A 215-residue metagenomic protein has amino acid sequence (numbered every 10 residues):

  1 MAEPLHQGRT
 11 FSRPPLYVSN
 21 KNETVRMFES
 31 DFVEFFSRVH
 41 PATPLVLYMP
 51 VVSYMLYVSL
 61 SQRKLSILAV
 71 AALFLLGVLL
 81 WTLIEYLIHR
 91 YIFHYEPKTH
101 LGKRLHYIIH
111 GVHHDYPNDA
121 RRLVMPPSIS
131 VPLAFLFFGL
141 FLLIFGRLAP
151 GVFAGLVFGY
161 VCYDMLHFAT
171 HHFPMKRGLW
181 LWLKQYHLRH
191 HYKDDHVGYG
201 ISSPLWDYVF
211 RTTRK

Functional and structural regions predicted by a protein language model:
M1-F153, F158, H196-K215: Non-catalytic, topology-defining segments of multipass membrane proteins
H89, H110-H114, H167, H171 (+1 more regions): Histidine-centered divalent metal-coordination motifs
P97, M175, K193: Flexible, active-site-proximal loop/turn residues at the rims of small-molecule/cofactor binding pockets and catalytic
V152, Q185-L188: Short flexible/disordered coil segments
V161-M165: Mid-bilayer segments of alpha-helical transmembrane spans in multi-pass integral membrane proteins that mediate
T170-L183, H196: Interfacial helix-loop-helix junctions of multi-pass membrane proteins
